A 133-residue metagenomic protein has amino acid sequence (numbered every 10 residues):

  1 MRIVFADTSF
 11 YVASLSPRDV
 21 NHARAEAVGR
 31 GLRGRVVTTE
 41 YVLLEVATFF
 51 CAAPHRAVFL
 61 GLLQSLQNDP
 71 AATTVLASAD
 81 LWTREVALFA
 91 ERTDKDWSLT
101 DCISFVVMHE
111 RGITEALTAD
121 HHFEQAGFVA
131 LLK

Functional and structural regions predicted by a protein language model:
M1, F105-V106, E110-K133: Acidic, PIN/NYN-like endoribonuclease modules and their adjacent C-terminal/linker elements
M1-T38, C51-Q64, L132: Short, well-structured N-terminal submotif of metal-dependent ribonuclease cores
D7, E45, D101, D120: Acidic active-site catalytic centers that drive phospho-/nucleotidyl reactions and related ester hydrolyses
V12, F50, P70-A71, F89-T93: Short amphipathic alpha-helical interaction patches enriched in hydrophobic/aromatic residues with interspersed Lys/Arg
L66-S78, R92-D94, F123-K133: Short acidic, glycine/proline-enriched helix-loop-strand junctions
T73-E115: Active-site neighborhoods of divalent-metal-dependent phosphate/nucleic-acid chemistry enzymes
